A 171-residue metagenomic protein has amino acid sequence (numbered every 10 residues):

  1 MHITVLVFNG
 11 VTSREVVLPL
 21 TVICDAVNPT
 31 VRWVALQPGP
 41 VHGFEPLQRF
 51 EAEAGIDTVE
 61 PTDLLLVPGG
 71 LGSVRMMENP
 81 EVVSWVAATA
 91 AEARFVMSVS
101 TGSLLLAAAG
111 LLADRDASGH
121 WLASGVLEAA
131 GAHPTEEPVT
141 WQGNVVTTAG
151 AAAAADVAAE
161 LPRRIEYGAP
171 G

Functional and structural regions predicted by a protein language model:
M1-V96, L105-A107, G125-V126, H133-E136 (+2 more regions): Extended, subdomain-level signal for the structured scaffold at the beginning of enzyme domains
V96-M97, A117: A short beta-strand/loop micro-motif in the catalytic core of glycosyltransferases that engages the nucleotide-sugar
L112-V139: A conserved active-site-flanking secondary-structure segment within enzyme catalytic domains
N144: Short FAD-binding loop at a beta-strand-to-alpha-helix junction that anchors the flavin cofactor in diverse
